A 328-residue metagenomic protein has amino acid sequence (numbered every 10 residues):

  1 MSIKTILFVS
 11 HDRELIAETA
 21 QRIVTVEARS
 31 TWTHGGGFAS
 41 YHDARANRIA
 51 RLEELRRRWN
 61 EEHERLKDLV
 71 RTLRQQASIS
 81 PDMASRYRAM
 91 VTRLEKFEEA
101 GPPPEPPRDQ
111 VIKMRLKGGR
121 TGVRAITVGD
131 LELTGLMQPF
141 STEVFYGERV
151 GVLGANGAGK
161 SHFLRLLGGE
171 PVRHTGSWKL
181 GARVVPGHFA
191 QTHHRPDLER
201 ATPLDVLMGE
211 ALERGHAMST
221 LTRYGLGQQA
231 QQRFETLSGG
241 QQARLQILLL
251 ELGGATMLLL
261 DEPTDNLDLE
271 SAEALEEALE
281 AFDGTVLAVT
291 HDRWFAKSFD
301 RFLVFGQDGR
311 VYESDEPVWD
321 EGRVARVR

Functional and structural regions predicted by a protein language model:
M1-L52, R120-R328: ABC ATP-binding cassette signature C-motif
D43-P139, F145-Y146, Q232, A274 (+1 more regions): Coupling and communication elements adjacent to P-loop NTPase active sites across diverse families
